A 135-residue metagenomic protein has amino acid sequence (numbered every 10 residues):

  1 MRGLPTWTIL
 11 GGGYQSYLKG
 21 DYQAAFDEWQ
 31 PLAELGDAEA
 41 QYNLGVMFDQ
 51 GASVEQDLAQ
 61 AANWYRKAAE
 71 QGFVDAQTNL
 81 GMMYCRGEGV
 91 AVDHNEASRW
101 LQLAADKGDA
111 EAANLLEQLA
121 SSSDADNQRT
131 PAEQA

Functional and structural regions predicted by a protein language model:
M1-T8: TPR-adjacent "capping" and linker segments in tetratricopeptide-repeat scaffold/adaptor proteins
I9-Y17, L32, N43-Q50, V54 (+2 more regions): Hydrophobic face of amphipathic alpha-helices that form TPR/SEL1-like repeat modules and related alpha-solenoid
L18-K19, E34, A52-Q56, E70 (+4 more regions): Short coil/turn and helix-start
D37, F73-D75, D109: Residue-level recognition of tetratricopeptide repeat
A91-A110, E117-S121: TPR/TPR-like (Sel1-like) alpha-helical repeat modules
A110-A135: Terminal, low-structured helical/coil segments at or just beyond the last alpha-helical repeat
